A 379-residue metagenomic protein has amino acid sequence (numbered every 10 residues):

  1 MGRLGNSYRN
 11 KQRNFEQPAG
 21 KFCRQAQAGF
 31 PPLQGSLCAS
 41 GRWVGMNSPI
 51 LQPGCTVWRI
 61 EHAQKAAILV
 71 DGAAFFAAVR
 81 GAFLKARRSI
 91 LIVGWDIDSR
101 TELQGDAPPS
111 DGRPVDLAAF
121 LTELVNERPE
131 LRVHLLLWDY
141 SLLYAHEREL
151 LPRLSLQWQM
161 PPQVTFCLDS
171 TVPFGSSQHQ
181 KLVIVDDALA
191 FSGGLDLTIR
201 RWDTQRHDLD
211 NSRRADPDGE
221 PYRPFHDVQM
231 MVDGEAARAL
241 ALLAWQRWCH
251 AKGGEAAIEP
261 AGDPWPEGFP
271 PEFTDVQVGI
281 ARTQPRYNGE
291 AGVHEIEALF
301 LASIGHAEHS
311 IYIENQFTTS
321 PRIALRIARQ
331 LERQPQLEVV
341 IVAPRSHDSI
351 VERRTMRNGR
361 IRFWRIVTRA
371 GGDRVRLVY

Functional and structural regions predicted by a protein language model:
K11, A26, F30-L33, A39-Y379: Charged, low-complexity intrinsically disordered terminal segments
